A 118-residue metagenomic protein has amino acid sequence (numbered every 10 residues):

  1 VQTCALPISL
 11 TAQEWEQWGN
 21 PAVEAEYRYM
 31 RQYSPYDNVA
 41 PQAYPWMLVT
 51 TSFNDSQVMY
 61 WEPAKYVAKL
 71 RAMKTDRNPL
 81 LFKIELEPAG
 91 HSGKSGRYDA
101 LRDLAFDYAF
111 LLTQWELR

Functional and structural regions predicted by a protein language model:
V1-T3: N-terminal secretory leader/proregion of peptide precursors and effectors
A5-R118: Active-site-proximal cap/loop segments of hydrolase catalytic domains
